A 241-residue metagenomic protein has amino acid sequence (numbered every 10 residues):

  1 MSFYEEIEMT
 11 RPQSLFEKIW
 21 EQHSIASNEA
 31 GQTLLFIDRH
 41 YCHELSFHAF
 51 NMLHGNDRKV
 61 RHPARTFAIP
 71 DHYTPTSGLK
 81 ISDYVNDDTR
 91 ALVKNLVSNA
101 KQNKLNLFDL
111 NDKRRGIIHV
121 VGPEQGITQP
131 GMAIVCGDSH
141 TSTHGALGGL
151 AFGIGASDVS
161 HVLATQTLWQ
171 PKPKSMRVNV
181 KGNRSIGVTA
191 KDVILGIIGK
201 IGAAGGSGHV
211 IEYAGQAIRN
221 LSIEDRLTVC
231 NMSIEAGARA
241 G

Functional and structural regions predicted by a protein language model:
M1-G241: Fe-S-dependent hydro-lyases/dehydratases of central metabolism
